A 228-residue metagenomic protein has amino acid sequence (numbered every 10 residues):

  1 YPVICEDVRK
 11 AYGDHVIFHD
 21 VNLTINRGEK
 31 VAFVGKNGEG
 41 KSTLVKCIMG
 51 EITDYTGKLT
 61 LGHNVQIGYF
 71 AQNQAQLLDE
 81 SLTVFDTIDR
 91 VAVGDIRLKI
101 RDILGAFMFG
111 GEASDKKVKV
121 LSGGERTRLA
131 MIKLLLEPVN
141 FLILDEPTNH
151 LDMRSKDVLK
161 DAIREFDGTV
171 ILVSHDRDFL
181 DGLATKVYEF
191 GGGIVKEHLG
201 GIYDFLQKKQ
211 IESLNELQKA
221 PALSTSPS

Functional and structural regions predicted by a protein language model:
Y1-S228: ABC ATP-binding cassette signature C-motif
